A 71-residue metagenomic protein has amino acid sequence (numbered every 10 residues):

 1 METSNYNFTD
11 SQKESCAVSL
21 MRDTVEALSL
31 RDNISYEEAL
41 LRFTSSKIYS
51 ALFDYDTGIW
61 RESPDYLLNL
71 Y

Functional and structural regions predicted by a protein language model:
M1-Y71: C-terminal alpha-helical interaction appendages
